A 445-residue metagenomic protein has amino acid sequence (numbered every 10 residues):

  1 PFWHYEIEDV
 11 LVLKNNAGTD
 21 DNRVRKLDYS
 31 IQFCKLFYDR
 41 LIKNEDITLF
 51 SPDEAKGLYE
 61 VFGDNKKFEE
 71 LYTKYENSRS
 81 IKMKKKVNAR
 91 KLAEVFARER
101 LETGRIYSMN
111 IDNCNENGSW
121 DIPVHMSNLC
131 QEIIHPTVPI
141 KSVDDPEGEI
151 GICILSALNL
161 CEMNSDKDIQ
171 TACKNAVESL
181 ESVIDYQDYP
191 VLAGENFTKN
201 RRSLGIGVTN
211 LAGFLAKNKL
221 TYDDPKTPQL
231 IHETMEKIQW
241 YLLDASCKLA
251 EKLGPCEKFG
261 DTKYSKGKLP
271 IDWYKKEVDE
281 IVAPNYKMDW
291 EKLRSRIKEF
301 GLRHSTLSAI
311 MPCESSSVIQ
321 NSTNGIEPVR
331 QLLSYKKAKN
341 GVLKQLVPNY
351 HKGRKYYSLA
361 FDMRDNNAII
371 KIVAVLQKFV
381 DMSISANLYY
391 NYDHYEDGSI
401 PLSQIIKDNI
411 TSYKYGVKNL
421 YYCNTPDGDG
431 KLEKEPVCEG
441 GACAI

Functional and structural regions predicted by a protein language model:
P1-L158, N164-S165, Y189-E195, L242 (+3 more regions): Active-site cavity-forming subdomains of large catalytic enzyme subunits
P1-W3, F50, M109-D112, S156-C161 (+9 more regions): Generic beta-strand/beta-sheet core signal
Y5-D9, T19, K56-Y59, Y107-M109 (+9 more regions): Flexible loop/turn segments at secondary-structure boundaries
V12-D39, P228-T234, E327-Q345: Catalytic or ion-translocation cores adjacent to nucleophile or general acid/base/metal-coordination motifs in diverse
T19-R23, K74-K82, S156-K167, Y189-K199 (+4 more regions): Glycine- and acidic
D53, C173-E195, T221-C313, I384-S385: Internal maturation/activation junctions in enzymes
E99-T198, S203, V208-N218, S322-G325 (+2 more regions): Function-dense linear segments that define catalytic or interfacial modules in macromolecule-processing proteins
C130-V138, L180, I184-D185, V282-K287 (+1 more regions): Catalytic alpha/beta core of large soluble enzyme barrels
